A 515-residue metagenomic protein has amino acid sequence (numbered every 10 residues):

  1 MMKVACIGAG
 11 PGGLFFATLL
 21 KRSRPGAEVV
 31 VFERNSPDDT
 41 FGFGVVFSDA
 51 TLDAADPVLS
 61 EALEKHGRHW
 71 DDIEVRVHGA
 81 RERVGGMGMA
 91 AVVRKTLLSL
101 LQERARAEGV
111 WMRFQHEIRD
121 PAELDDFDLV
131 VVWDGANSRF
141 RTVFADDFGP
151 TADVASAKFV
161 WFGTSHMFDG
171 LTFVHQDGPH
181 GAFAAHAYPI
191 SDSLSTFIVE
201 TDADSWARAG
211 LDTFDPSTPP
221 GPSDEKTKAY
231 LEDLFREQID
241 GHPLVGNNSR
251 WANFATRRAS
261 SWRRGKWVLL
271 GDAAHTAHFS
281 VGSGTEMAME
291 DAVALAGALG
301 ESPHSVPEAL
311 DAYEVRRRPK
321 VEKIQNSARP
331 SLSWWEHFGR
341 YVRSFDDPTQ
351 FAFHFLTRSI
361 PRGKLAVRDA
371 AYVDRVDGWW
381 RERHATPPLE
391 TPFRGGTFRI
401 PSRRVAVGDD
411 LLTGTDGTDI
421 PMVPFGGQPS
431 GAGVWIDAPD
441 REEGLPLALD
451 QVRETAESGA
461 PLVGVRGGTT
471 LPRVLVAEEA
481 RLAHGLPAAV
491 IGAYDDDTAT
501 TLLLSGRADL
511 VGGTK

Functional and structural regions predicted by a protein language model:
C6-L19, V131, R250-P330: Conserved mid-domain beta->alpha element of the FAD-binding
G12, P37, N137: Conserved Rossmann-like nucleotide-cofactor binding loop
K21-F41: Glycine-rich FAD pyrophosphate-binding loop
N35-A54: Conserved N-terminal glycine-rich FAD pyrophosphate-binding loop of Rossmann-like flavoproteins
S48-W161, R381-T391: Conserved N-terminal helical subregion
L171-A252: Conserved FAD/dinucleotide-binding core of flavoprotein oxidoreductases
G297-P421, A508-D509, G513-T514: C-terminal helical "tail/cap" subdomain of flavin- and related membrane-associated enzymes
T391-K515: Structured N-terminal alpha/beta-domain signature that marks small ligand/cofactor-binding or signaling modules
